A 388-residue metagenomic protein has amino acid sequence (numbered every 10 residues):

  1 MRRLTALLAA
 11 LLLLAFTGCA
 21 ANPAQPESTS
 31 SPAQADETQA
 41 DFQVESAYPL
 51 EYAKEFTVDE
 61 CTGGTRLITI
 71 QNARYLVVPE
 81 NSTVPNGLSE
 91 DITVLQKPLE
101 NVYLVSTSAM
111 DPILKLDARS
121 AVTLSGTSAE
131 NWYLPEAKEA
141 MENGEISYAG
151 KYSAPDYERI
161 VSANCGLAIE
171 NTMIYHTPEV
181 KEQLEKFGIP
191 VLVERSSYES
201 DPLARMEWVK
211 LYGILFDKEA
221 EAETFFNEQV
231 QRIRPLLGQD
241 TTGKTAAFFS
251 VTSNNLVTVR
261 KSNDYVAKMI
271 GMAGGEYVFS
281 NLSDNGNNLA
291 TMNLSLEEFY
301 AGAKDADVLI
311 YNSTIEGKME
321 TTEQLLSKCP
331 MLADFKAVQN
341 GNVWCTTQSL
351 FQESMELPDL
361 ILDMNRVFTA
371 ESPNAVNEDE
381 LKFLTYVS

Functional and structural regions predicted by a protein language model:
M1-L12: Positively charged n-region of N-terminal signal peptides that target proteins for export
L13-G18: C-terminal motif of bacterial Sec signal peptides marking the signal peptidase cleavage site
C19-M110, E221-F248, S372-S388: Bacterial Sec-exported substrate-binding components of ABC uptake systems
I70, L76-V161, L167-I174: A short, structured surface patch at a secondary-structure boundary
E100, S108-L114, S125-E136, H176-E179 (+2 more regions): Extracytoplasmic ligand-binding site segments that recognize negatively charged/polar headgroups
N101-L104, A121-S125, L167-N171, V191-E194 (+5 more regions): Structural recognition of the beta-strand scaffold that forms the well-ordered cores of secreted hydrolase catalytic
E199-Q231, V308-S388: Structured C-terminal subdomain patch of bacterial secreted/periplasmic proteins
G238-E323: Flexible, glycine-rich surface segments
